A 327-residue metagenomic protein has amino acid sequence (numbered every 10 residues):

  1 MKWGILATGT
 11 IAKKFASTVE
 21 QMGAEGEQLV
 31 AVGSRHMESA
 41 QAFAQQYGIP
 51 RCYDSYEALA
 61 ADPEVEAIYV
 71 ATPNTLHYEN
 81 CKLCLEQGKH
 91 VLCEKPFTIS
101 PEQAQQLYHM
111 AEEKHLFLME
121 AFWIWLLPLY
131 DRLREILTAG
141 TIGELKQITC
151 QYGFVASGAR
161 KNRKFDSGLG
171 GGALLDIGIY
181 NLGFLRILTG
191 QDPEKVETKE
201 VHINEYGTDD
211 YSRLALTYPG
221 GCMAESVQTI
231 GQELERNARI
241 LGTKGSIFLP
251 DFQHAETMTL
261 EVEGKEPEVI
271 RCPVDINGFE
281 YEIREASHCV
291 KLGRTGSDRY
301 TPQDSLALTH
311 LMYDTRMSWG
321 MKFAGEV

Functional and structural regions predicted by a protein language model:
M1-Y47, M321: N-terminal Rossmann-like dinucleotide-binding module
Y47-M110: Beta-loop-alpha module in the N-terminal Rossmann-like domain of NAD(P)-dependent dehydrogenases, especially those
Y53, C93, L118-E120, L249: Hydrophobic residues in well-ordered beta-strands that form the structural core
A67-Y69, P219, H288-V327: C-terminal helix-rich "cap/oligomerization" subdomain common to oxidoreductases
Q105-W123, E144-K146: Rossmann-fold dehydrogenase core element
I124-V196, N204: Predominantly a Rossmann-like dinucleotide-binding segment in NAD(P)-dependent oxidoreductases
G183-T257, P273, R284-R294, E326: Contiguous beta-strand/loop segments that form the cofactor/metal-binding neighborhood of enzyme cores
